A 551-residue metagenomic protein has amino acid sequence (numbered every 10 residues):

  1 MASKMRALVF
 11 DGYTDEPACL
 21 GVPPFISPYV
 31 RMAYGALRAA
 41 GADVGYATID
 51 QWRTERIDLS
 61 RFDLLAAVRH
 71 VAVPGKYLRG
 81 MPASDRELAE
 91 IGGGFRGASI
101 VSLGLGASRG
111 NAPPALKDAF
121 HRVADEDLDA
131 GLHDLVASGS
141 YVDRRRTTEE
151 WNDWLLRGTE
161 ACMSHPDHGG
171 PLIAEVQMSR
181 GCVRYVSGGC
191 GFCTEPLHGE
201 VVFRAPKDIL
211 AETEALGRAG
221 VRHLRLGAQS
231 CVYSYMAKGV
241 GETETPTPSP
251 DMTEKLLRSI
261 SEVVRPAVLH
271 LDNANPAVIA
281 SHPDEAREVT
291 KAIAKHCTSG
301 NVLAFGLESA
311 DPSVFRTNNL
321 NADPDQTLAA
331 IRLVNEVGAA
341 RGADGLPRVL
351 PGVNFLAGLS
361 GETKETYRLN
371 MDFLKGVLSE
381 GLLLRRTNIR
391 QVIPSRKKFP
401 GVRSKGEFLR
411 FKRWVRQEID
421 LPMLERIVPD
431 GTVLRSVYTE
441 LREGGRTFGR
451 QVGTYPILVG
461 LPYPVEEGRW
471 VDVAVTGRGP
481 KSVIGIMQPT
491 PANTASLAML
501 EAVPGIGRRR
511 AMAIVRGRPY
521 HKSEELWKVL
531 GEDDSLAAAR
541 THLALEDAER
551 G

Functional and structural regions predicted by a protein language model:
A2-D208: Acidic, low-complexity intrinsically disordered segments
A7-F10, E214-E362: Conserved SAM/AdoMet-binding glycine-rich loop
N111-D118, E285-V289, S360-V377: Catalytic cores of alpha/beta
K238-D251, T317-N318, S360, E365 (+1 more regions): Radical SAM enzyme [4Fe-4S]-AdoMet core and its adjacent flexible, acidic and glycine-rich loops/tails across
K405-P489: Terminal RNA-binding accessory module
R510, V515-K522: Residue-level signature of tetratricopeptide-repeat
W527-G551: Alpha-helical interaction/regulatory segments in DNA maintenance proteins
